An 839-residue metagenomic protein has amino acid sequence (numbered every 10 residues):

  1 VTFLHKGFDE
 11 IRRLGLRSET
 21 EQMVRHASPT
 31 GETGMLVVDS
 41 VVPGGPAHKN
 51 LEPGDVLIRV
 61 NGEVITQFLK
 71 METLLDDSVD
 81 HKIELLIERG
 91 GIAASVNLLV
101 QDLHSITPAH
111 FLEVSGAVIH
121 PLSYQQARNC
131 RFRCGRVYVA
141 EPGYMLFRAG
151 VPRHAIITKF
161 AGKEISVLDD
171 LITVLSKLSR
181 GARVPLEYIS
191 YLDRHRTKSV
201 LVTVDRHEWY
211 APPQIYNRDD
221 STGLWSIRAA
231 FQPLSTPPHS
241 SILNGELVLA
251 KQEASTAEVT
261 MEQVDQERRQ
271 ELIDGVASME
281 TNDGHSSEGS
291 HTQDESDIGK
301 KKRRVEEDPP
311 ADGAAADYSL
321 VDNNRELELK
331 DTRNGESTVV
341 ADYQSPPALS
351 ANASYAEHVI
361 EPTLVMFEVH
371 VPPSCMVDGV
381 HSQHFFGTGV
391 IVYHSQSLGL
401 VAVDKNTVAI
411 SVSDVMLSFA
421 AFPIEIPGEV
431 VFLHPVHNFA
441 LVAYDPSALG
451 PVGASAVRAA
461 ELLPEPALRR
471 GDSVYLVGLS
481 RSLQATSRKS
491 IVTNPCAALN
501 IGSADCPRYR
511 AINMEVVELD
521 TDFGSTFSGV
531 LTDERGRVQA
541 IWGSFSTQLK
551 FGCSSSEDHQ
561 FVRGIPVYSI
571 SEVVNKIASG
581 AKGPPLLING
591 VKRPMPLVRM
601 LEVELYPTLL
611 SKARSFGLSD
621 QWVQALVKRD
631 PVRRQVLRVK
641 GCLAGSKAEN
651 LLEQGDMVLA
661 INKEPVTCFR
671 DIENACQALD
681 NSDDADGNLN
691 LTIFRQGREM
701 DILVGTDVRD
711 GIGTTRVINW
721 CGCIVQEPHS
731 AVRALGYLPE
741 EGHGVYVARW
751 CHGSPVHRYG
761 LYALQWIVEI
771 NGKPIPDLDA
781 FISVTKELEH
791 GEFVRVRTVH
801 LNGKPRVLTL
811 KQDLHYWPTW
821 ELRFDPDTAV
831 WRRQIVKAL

Functional and structural regions predicted by a protein language model:
T2-N334, D342, E429, A443 (+2 more regions): C-terminal recognition in membrane/secretory proteostasis and scaffolding
D39, G135-E141, D445-E461, T486-F561 (+3 more regions): Active-site region of chymotrypsin-like
P43-G44, H384-F386, F523-F527, A644-G645: Short, small/polar residue-rich loop motifs at catalytic or cofactor-binding pockets
R59, T363-E368, S397-K405, G428 (+5 more regions): Active-site-proximal beta-strands of protease catalytic cores
T73-L75, I106, Y355-A356, V390 (+5 more regions): Active-site substrate-binding loop(s) of clan PA
P347-Y355, V371-V403, E425-P427, F527-V530: A conserved glycine-rich beta-strand in the N-terminal activation segment of trypsin-fold
I360, F386, V392-F439, P446-S447 (+2 more regions): Catalytic-histidine neighborhood of serine endopeptidases, predominantly the chymotrypsin-like S1/PA family
L398, D414-P423, E461-C496: Short glycine/Trp-rich loop-beta-loop segment that forms part of the substrate-binding cleft
